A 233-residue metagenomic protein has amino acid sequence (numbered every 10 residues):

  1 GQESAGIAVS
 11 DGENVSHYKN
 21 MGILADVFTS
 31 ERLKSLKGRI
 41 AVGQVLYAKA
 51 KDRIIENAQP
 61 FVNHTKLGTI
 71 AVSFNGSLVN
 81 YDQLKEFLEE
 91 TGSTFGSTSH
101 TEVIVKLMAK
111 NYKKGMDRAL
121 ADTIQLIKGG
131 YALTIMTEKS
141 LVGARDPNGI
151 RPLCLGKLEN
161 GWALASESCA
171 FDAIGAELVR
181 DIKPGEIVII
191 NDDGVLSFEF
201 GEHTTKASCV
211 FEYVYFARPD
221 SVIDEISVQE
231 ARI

Functional and structural regions predicted by a protein language model:
Q2-P184, I189-I233: Conserved short alpha-helical segments that host acidic/polar catalytic motifs at enzyme active sites
